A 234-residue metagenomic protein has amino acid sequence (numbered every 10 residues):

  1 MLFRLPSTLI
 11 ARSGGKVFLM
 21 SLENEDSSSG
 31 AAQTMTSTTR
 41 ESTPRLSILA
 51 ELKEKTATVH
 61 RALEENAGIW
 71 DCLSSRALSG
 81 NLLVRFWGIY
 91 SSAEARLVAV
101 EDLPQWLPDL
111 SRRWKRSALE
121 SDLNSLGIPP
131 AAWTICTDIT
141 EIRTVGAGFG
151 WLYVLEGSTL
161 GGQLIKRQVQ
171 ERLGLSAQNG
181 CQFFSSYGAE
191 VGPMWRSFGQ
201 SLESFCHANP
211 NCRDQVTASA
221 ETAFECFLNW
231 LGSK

Functional and structural regions predicted by a protein language model:
L2-P6, R12-K234: Metal- and O2-centered redox machinery and metal/ROS homeostasis
